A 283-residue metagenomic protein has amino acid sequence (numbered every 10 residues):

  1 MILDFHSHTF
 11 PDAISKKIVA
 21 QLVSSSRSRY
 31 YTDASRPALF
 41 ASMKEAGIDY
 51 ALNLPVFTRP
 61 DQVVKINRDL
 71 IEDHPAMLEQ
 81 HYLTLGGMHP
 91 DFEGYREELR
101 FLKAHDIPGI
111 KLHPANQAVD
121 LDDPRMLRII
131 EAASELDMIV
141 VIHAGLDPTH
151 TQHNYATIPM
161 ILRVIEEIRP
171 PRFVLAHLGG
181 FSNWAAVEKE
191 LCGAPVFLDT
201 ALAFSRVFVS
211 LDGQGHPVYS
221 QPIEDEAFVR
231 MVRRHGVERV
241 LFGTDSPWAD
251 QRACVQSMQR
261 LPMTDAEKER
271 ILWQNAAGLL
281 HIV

Functional and structural regions predicted by a protein language model:
M1-F5, S15-Y50, R100, R230 (+2 more regions): Mid-to-C-terminal alpha-helical segments outside catalytic/metal-binding sites
I2-F10, K44, V164-E167, V174: A generic "structured core" feature
H6, M43, A51, L70 (+7 more regions): Divalent metal-coordination and catalytic microenvironments
S7-T9, P55, G86-P90, L112-P114 (+4 more regions): A cross-domain feature marking catalytic cores of carbohydrate-active enzymes and several ubiquitous metabolic/repair
H8-S35, A194-P195, L202-V207, L211-Q214: Active-site gating loops and adjacent loop-to-helix segments of metal-dependent hydrolytic enzymes
F10-A13, T58-D61, P90-G94, Q117 (+4 more regions): Active-site environment of divalent metal-dependent phosphoester hydrolases
D49-Y50, T58-A156: Active-site gating/metal-coordination segments in enzymes
P108-G109, D122-L241: Catalytic pocket-lining loop regions of alpha/beta-barrel enzymes, especially the amidohydrolase/enolase/GH5 lineages
